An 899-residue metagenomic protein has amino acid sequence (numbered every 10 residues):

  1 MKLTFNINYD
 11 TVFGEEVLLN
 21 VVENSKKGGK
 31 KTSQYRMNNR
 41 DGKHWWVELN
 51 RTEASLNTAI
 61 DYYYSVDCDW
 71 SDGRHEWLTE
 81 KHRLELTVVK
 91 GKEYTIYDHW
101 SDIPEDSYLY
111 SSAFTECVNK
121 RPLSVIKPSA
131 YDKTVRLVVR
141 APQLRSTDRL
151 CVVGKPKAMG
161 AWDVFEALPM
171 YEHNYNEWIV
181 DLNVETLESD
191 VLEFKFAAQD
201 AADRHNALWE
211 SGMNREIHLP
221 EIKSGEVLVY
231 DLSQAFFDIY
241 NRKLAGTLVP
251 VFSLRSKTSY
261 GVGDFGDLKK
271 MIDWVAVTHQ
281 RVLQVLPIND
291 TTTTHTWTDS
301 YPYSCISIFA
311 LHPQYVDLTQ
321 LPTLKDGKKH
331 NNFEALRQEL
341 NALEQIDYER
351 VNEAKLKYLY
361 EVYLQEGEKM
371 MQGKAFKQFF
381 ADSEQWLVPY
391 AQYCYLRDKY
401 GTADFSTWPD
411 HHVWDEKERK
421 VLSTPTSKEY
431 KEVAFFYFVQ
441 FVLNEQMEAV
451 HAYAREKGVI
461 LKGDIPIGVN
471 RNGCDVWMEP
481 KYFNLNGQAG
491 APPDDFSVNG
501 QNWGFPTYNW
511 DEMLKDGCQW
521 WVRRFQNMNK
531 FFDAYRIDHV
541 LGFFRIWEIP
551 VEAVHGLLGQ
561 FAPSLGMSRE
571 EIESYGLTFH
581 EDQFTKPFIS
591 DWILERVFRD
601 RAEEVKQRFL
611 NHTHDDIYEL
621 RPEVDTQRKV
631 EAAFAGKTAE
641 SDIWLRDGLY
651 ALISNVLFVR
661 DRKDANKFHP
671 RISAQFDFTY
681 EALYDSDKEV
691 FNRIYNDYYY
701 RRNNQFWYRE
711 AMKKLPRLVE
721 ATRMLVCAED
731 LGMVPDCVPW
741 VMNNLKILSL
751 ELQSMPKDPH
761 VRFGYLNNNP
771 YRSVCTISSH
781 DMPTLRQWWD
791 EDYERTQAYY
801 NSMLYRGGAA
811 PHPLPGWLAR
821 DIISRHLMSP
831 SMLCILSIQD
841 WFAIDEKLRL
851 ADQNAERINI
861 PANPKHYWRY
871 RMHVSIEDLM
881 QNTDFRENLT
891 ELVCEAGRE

Functional and structural regions predicted by a protein language model:
M1, L19-V22, V152, Q378 (+2 more regions): Polar low-complexity intrinsically disordered regions
M1-F5, K133-L137: Structural beta-strand segments of beta-rich domains
K2, N8-T58, D67-V89, Q143-V191 (+3 more regions): Aromatic-rich carbohydrate-binding modules that target alpha-glucans
K92, I96-W100: Boundary detector for helix-to-coil junctions that initiate low-complexity/charged tails
D106-R136, N183-E188, W209, E216-E899: Catalytic cores of glycan-processing enzymes that make or break glycosidic bonds
